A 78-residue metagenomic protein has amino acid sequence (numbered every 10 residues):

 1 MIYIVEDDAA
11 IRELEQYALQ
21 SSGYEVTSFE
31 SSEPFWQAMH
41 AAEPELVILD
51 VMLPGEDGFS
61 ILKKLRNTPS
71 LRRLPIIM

Functional and structural regions predicted by a protein language model:
Y3, R73-M78: A short, hydrophobic beta-strand element within the central beta-sheet of small alpha/beta folds
D8-T27: Two-component/phosphorelay signaling modules centered on CheY-like receiver
R12, P54, R72: The feature encodes the CheY-like receiver
S28-L46: Acidic, metal-coordinating helix/loop segments flanking the phosphotransfer/catalytic sites of two-component signaling
E43-E45, S70-P75: His-Asp phosphorelay/catalytic-motif detector in bacterial-type signaling
D50: Active-site residues of response regulator receiver
G55-E56, L65: Hydrophobic residue at a beta-alpha junction that N-caps the helix immediately following a catalytic beta-strand/loop
